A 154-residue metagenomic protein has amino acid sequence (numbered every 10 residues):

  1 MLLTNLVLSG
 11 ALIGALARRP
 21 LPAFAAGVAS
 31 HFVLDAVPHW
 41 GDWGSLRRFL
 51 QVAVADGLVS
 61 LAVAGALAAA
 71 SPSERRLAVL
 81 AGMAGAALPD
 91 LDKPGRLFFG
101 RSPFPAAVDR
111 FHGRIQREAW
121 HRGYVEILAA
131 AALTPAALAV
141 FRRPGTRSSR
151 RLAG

Functional and structural regions predicted by a protein language model:
M1-G154: N-terminal membrane-targeting hydrophobic helices
